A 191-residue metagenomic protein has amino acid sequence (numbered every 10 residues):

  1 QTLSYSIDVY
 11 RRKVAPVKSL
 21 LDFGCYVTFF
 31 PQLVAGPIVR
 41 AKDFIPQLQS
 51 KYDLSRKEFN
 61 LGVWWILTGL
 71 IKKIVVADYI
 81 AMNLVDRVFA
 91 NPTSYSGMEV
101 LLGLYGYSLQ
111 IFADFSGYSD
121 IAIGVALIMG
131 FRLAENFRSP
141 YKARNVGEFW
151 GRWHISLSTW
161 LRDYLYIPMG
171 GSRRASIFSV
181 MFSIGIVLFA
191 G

Functional and structural regions predicted by a protein language model:
T2-G191: Membrane-embedded transmembrane alpha-helical bundles that form the catalytic cores of multi-pass lipid-modifying
